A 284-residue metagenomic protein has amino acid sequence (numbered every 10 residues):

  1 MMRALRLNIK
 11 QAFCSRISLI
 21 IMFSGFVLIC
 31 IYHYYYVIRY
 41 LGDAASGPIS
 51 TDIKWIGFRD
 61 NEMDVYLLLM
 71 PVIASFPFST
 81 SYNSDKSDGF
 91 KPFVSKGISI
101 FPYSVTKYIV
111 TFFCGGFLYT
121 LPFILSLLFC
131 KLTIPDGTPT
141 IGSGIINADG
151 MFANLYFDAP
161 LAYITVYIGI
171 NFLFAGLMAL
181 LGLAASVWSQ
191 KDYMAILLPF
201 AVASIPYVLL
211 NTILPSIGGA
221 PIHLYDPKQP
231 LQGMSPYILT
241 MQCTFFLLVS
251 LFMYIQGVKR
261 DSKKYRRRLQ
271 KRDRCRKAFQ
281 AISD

Functional and structural regions predicted by a protein language model:
M1-G25: Aromatic- and glycine-rich beta-strand/loop motifs that create alpha-glucan
L5-I9, F13, F101-F113: Interfacial transmembrane-helix starts/ends
I17, S99-F101, V105, K191-I196: Membrane-helix interface segments
I17-S24, P227-D284: Alpha-helical transmembrane segments of multi-pass membrane transporters/translocases
I21-F26, Y193-P206: Central hydrophobic cores of alpha-helical transmembrane segments in multi-pass integral membrane proteins
L28-S81, V105-V187, L224-T244: Secretory targeting signals
F76-S95: Transmembrane helix boundary and interhelical loop/hinge segments in multi-pass membrane proteins
T133-N147, A201-G219: Juxtamembrane non-transmembrane "cap" segments at the membrane-aqueous interface of multi-pass membrane proteins
